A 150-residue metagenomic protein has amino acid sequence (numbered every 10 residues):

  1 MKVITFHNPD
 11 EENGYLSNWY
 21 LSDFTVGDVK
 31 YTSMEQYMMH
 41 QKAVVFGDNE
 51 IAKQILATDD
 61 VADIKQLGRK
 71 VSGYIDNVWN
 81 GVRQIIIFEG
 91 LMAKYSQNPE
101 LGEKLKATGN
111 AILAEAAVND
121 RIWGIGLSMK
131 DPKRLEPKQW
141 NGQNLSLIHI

Functional and structural regions predicted by a protein language model:
M1-I148: Charged, low-complexity intrinsically disordered segments
